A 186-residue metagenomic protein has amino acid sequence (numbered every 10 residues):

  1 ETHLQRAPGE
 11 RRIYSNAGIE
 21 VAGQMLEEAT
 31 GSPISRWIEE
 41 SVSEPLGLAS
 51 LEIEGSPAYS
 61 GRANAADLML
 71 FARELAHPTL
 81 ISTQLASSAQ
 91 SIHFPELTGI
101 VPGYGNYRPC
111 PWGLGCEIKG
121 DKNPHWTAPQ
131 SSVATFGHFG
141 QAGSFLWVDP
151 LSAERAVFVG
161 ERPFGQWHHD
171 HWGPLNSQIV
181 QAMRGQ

Functional and structural regions predicted by a protein language model:
E1-L4, G23, R73: Amphipathic, well-packed alpha-helical segments that form the structural scaffold of globular domains
E1-S15, S32: Active-site-proximal loop and beta-strand segments within enzyme catalytic domains
Q5-P8, A49-G55: Glycine- and aromatic-rich loop/turn segments at beta-sheet edges
E10-R11, E27-S32, R36-E44, E54-Q186: Catalytic loop of the DD-peptidase/beta-lactamase superfamily, centered on the K-T-G motif and neighboring
S15-G18, N64: Helix N-cap/beta->alpha junction signal
A17-Q24, L70: Short amphipathic alpha-helical face segments that pack within enzyme cores and frequently flank/anchor catalytic
V21, L46, S50: Conserved N-terminal glycine/acidic-rich loop preference
